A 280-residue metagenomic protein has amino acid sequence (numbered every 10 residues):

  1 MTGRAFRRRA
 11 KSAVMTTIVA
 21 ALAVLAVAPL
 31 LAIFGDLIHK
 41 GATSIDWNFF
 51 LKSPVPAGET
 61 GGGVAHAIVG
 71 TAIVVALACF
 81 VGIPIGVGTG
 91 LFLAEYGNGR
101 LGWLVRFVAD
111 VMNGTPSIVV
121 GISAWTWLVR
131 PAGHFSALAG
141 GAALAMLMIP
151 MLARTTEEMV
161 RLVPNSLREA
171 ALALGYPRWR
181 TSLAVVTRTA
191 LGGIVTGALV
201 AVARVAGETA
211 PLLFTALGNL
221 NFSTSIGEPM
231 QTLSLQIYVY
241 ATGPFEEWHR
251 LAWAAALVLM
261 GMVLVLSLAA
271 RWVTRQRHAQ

Functional and structural regions predicted by a protein language model:
M1-L25, A270-Q280: Transmembrane alpha-helical segments of polytopic membrane transport and secretion proteins
S12, I85-A124, M151-E158, Q280: Cytoplasmic-entry segments and transmembrane alpha-helices of multi-pass inner-membrane transporters
L22, G62-F92: Transmembrane alpha-helix signature in integral membrane proteins
A57-G58, L212-M260: Interhelical loop and adjacent transmembrane-helix boundary motif in polytopic membrane transport permeases
C79, T156, Y176-T215: Transmembrane alpha-helices
I85, L93, N98-G102, P164 (+1 more regions): Amphipathic cytosolic juxtamembrane alpha-helices at the membrane-cytosol interface of multi-pass membrane transporters
D110-L147: Generic hydrophobic transmembrane alpha-helix motif, especially the helices
E157-R161, N165, L172, T196-L199 (+1 more regions): C-terminal transmembrane helix and the adjacent membrane-cytosol boundary/short C-terminal tail of inner/organellar
